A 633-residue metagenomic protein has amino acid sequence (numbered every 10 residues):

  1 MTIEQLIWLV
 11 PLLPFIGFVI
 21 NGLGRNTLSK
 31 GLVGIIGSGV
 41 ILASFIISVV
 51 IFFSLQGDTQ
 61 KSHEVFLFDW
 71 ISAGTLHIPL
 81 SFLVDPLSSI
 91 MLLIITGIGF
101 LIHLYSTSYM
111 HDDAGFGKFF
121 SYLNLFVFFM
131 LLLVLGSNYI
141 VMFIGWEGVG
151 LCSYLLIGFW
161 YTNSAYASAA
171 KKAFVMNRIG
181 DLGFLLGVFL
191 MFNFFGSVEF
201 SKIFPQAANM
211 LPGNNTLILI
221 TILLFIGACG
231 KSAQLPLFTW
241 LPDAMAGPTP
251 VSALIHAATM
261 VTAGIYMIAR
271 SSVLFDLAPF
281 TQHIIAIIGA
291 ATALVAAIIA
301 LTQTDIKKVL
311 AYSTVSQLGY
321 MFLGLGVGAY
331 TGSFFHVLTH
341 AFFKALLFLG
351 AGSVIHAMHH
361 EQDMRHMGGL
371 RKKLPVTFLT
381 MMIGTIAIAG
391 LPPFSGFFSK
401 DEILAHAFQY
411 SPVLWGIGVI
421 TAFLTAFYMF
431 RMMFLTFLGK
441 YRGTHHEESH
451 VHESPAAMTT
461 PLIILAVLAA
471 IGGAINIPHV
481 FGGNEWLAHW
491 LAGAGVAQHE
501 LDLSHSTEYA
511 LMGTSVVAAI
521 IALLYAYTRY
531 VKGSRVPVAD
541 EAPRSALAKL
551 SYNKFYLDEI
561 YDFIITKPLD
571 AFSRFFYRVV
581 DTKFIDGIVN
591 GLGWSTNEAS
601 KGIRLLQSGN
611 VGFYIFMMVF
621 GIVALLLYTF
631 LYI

Functional and structural regions predicted by a protein language model:
M1-L6, L23-S121, F194-N214, I218 (+4 more regions): Transmembrane helix-loop-helix hairpins at membrane boundaries of multipass inner-membrane proteins
P11-N26, F100, C229: N-terminal signal-anchor/start-transfer transmembrane helix
G39-Q56, G180-L190, G384-I388, P461-V480 (+1 more regions): Hydrophobic alpha-helical membrane-insertion segments
K61-L76, S201-M210, S399-H406, H479-H505: Membrane-interfacial helical/loop segments at transmembrane boundaries in membrane proteins
T75, L83, P478-T514, T528-I633: Aromatic-capped, Gly/Pro-kinked transmembrane alpha-helices
H77-I95, N214-A228, I417-T421, H499-A522: Hydrophobic alpha-helical transmembrane segments
L101-G145, L151-H450, S454-A457, L468 (+1 more regions): Hydrophobic transmembrane alpha-helices and their helix-loop junctions in integral membrane proteins
K344, F423-M432, A518-V538: Hydrophobic alpha-helical membrane-embedded segments
